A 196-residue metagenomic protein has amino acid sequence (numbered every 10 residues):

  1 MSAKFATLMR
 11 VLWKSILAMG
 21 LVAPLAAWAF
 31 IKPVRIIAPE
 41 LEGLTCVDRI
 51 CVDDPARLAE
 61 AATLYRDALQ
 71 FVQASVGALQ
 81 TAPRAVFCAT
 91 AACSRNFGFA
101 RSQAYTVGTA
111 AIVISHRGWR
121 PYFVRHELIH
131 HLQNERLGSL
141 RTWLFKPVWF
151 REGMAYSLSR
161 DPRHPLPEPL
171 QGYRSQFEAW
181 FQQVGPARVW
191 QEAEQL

Functional and structural regions predicted by a protein language model:
M1-M9: N-terminal Lys/Arg-rich, disordered targeting/topogenic segments
V11-K32: Hydrophobic membrane-insertion alpha-helices, especially the h-region of bacterial N-terminal signal peptides
F30-I50: Ser/Thr/Pro/Gly-rich low-complexity linker/stalk segments immediately outside membranes or between
V52-G108, R117: Auxiliary, metal-adjacent structural segments of Zn-dependent hydrolase domains
Q73-C88, L140-K146, L166-Q171: Surface-exposed patches in mature extracellular/periplasmic domains of secreted proteins
G108-R125, S139-P147: Short pre-active-site segment immediately N-terminal to the catalytic Zn-binding motif
Y122-E135, A155-Y156: Active-site recognition of the HExxH zinc-binding catalytic motif
W143-F181: Post-HExxH zinc-binding segment in Zn-dependent metallohydrolases
